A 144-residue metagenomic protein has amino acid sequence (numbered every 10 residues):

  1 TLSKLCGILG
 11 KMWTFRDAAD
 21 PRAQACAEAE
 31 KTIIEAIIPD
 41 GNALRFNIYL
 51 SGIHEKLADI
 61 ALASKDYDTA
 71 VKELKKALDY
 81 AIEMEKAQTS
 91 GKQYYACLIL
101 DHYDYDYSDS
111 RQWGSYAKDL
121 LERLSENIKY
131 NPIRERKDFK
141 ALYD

Functional and structural regions predicted by a protein language model:
T1-R136, K140-D144: Alpha-helical protein-protein interaction modules
